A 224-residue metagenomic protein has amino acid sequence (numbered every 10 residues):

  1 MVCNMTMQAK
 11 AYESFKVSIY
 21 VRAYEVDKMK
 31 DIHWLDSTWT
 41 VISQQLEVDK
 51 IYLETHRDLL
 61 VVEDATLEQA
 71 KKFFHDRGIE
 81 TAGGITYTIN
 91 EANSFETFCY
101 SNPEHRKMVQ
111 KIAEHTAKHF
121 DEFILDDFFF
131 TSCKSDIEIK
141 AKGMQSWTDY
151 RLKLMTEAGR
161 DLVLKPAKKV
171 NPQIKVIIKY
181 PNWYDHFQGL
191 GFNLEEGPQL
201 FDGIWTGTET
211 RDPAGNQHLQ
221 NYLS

Functional and structural regions predicted by a protein language model:
M1-A9: Bacterial Sec-dependent N-terminal signal peptides
Q8-S224: Glycan-processing catalytic domains of CAZymes
